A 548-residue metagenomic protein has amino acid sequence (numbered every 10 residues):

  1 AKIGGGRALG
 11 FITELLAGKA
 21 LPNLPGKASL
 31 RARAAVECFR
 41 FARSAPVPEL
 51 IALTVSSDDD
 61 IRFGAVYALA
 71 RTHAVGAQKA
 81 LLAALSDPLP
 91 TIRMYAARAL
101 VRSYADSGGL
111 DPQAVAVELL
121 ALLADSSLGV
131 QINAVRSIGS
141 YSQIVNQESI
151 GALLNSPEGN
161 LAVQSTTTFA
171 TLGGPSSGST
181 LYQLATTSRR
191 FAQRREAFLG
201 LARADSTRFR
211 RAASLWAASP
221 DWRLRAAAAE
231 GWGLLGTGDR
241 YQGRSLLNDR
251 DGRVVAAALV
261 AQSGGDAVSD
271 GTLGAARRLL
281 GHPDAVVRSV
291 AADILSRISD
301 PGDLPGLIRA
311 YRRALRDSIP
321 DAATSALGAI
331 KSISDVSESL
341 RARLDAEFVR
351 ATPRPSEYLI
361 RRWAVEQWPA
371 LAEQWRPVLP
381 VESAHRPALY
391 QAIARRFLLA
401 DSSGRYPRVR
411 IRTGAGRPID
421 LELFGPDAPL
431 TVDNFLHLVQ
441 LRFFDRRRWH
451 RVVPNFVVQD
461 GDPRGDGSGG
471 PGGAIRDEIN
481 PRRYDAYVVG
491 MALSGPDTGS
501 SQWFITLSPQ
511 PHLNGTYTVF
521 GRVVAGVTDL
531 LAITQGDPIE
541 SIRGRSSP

Functional and structural regions predicted by a protein language model:
A1-G6, E14, P25-S44, A52 (+17 more regions): Structural detector for internal amphipathic alpha-helices that build alpha-solenoid repeat scaffolds
E14-N23, E49-S57, A80-P88, E118-S126 (+7 more regions): Alpha-solenoid HEAT/Armadillo-like helical repeat scaffolds in large eukaryotic proteins
L21-P25, S107, D317, D420-E422: A generic structural signal for short coil/turn motifs at secondary-structure boundaries
D111-A116, T272, I308, L344-D345: HEAT/HEAT-like alpha-solenoid repeats
S177, F209, G526-L530: A generic structural signal for short hydrophobic patches within well-formed alpha-helices
Y241, G271, D433-N434: Generic recognition of short, well-ordered alpha-helical segments
P305, R309, R313-P548: Cyclophilin-like peptidyl-prolyl cis-trans isomerases
